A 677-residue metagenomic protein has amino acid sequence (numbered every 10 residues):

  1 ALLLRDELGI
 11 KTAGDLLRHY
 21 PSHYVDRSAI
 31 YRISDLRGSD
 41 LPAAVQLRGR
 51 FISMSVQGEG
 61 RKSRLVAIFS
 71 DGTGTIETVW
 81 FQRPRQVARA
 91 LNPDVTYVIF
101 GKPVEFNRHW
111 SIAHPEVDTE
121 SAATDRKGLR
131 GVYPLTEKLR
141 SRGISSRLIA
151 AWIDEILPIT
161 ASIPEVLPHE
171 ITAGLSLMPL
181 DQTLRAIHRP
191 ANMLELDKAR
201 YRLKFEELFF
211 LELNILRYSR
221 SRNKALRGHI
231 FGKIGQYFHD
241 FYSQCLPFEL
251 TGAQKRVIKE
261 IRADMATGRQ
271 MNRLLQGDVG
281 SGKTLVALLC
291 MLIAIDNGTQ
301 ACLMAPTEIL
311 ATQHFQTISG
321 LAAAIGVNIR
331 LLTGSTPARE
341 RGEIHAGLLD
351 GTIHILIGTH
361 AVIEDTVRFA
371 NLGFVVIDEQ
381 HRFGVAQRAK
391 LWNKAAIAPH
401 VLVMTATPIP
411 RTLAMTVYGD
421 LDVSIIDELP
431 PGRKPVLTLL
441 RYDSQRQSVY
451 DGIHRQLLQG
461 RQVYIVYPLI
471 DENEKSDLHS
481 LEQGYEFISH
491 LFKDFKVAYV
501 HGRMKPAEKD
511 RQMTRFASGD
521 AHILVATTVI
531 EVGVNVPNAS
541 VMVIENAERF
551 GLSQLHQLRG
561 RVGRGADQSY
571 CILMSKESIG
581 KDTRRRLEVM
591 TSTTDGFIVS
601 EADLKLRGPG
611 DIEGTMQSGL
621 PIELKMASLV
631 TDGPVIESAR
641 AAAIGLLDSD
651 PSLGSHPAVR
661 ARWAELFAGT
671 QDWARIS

Functional and structural regions predicted by a protein language model:
A1-G9: Helix-hairpin-helix
H19-I52: OB-fold nucleic-acid-binding modules
R50, K102-P103, N214, A547 (+1 more regions): Short, surface-exposed secondary-structure boundary micro-motifs
Q57-C245, S649: Upstream accessory/linker segments immediately N-terminal to the RecA-like ATPase cores of bacterial MutS and a subset
I171-P190, E207-L211, I215, V534 (+2 more regions): Core structural elements
R227, R256-K259, T267-E588, S649 (+2 more regions): Inter-lobe coupling/hinge segments of SF2-like helicase ATPases
F248-I258: N-terminal pre-Walker A segment at the start of P-loop NTPase domains
A566, Y570, I579-S677: C-terminal accessory region of SF2 helicases/translocases
